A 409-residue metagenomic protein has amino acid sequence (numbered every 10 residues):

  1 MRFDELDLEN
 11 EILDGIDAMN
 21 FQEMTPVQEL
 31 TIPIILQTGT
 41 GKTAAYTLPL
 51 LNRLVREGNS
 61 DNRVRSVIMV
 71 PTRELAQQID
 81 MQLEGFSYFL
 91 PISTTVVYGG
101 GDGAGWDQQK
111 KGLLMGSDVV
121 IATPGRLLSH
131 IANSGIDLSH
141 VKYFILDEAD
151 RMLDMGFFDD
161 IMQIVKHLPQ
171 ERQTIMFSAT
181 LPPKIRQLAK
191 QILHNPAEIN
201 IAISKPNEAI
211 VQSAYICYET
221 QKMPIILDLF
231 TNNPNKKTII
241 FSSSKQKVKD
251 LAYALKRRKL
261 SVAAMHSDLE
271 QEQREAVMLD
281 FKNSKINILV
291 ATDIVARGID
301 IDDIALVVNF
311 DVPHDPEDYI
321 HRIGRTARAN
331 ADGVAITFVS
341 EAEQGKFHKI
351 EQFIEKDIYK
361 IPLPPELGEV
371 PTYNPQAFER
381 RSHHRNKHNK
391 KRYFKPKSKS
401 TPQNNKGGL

Functional and structural regions predicted by a protein language model:
R2-P371: Conserved helicase RecA-like core
N59, N283, E351-L409: Basic Arg/Gly/Lys-rich low-complexity intrinsically disordered segments
